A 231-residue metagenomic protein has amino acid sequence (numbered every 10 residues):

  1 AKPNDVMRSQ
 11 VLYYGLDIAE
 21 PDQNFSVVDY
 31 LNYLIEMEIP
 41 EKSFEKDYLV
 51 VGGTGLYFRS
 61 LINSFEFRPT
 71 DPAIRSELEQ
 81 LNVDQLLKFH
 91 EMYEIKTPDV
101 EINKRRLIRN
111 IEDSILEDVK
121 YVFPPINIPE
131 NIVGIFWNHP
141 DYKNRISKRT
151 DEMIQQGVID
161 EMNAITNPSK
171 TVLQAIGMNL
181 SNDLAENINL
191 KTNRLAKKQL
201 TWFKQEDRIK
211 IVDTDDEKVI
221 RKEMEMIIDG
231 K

Functional and structural regions predicted by a protein language model:
A1-K231: Phosphate/pyrophosphate-binding catalytic cores of soluble transferases and nucleic-acid-acting enzymes
